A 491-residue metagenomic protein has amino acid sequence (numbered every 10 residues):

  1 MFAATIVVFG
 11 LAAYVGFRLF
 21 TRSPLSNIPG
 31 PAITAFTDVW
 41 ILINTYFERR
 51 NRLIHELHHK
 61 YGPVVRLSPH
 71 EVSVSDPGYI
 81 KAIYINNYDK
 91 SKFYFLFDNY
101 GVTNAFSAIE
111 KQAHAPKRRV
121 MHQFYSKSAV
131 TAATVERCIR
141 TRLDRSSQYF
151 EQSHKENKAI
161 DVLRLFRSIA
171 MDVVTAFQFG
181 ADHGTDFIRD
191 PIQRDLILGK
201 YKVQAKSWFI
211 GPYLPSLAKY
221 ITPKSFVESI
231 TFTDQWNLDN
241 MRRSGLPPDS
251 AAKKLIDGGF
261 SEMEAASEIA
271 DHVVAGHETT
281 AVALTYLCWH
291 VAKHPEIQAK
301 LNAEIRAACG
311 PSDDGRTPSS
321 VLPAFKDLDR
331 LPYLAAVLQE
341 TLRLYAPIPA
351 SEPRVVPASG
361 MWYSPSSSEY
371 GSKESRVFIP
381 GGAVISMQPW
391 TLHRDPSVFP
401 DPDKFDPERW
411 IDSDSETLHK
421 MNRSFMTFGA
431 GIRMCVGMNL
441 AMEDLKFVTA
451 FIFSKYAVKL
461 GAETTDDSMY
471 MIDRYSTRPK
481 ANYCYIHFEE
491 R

Functional and structural regions predicted by a protein language model:
F2-P116, R140-R145, Y149, A358 (+3 more regions): N-terminal membrane-proximal hinge/A-helix region immediately C-terminal to the signal-anchor transmembrane segment
H59, V64, D257-F260, L322-E340 (+1 more regions): Cytochrome P450 C-terminal beta-domain/meander region
S91-D98, A113, A132-L284, K300 (+2 more regions): Cytochrome P450 heme-thiolate monooxygenase catalytic core
H183-G184, P295-I297, M421, M434 (+1 more regions): Cytochrome P450 heme-binding "Cys pocket" and the immediately downstream C-terminal segment
D195-L196, K293-A350, P380-A383, K404-D406 (+2 more regions): Cytochrome P450 I-helix active-site segment
T279-A292, V448: Short, small-residue alpha-helix embedded
P347, E369-K373, G381, M387-E416: Conserved cytochrome P450 K-helix/beta-meander segment immediately N-terminal to the heme-binding cysteine loop
